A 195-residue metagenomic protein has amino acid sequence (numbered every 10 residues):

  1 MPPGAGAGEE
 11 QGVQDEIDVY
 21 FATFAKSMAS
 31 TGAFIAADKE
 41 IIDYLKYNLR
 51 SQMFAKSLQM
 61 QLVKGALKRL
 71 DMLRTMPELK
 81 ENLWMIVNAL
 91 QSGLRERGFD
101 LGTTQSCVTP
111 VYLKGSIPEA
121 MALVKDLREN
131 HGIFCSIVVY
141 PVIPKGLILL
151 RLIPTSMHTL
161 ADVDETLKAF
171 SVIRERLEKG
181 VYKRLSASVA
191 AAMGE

Functional and structural regions predicted by a protein language model:
M1-E40, F170: Conserved PLP-enzyme active-site core in the AAT-like
P2-G4, E10-Q14, L101, K125 (+3 more regions): Pyridoxal 5′-phosphate
T31-G32, L49-L58: A short glycine-threonine-serine/GTX helix/turn-capping micro-motif
A33, A66, L83, L152: Residue-level signature of catalytic and energy-coupling elements of molecular machines, predominantly ATP/GTP-dependent
K39, Q59, V139-V142: Short, ordered loop/turn segments at secondary-structure junctions
L70-T75: Glycine- and Gly-Pro-enriched alpha-helical subdomains that act as flexible, kink-prone "lid/hinge" or packing modules
M76, K80-G132, Y140-L147, P154-A161 (+1 more regions): Conserved PLP-binding catalytic core of the aspartate aminotransferase-like
E129-F134, F170-E178: A common structural junction motif
